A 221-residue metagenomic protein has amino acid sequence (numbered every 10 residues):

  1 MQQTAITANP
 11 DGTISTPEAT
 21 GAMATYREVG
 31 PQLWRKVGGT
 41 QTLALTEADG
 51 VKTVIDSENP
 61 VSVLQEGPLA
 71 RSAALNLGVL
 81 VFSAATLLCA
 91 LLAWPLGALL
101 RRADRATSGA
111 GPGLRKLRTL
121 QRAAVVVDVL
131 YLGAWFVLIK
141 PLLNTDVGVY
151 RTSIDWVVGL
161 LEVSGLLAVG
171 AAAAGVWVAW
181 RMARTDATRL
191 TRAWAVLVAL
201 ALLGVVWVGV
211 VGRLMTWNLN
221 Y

Functional and structural regions predicted by a protein language model:
M1-Y221: Peripheral terminal and inter-domain segments
